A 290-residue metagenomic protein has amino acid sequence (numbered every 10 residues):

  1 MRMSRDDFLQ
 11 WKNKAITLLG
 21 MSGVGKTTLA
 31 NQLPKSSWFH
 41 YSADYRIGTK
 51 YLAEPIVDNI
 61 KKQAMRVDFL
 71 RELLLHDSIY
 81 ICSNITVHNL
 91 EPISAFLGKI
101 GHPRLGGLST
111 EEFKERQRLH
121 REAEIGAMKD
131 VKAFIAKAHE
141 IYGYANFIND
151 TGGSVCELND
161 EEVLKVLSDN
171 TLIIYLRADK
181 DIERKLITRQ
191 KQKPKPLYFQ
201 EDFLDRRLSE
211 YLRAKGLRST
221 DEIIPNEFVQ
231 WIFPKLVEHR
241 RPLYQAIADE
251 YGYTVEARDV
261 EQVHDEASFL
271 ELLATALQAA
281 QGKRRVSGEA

Functional and structural regions predicted by a protein language model:
L18: Hydrophobic anchor at the beta1->P-loop junction of P-loop NTPases
S22: The conserved Walker
G25: Conserved glycine(s) of the Walker
L29, L33: Hydrophobic positions on the alpha1 helix immediately C-terminal to the Walker A/P-loop
P34-L74: Conserved substrate/cofactor phosphate-moiety recognition/catalytic segment in nucleotide-dependent phosphotransferases
V57-E162: ATP-dependent small-molecule kinase phosphotransfer cores that center on conserved nucleotide phosphate-binding segments
D150-T151, V166-G216: Conserved phosphate-donor/acceptor-positioning beta-strand/loop module used by diverse small-molecule
G216-A290: NTP-dependent small-molecule kinase module
